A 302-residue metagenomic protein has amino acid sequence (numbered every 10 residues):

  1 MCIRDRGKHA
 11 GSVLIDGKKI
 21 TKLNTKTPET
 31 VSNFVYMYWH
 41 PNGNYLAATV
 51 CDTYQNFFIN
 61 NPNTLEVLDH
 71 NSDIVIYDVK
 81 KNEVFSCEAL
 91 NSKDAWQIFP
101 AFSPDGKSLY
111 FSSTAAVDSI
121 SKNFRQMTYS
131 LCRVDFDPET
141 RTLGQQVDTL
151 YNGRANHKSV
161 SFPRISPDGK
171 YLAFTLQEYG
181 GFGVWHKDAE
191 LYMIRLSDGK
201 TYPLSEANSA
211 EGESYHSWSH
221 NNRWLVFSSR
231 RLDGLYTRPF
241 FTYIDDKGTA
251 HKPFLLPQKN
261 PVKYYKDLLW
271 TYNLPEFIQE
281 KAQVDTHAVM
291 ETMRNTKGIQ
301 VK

Functional and structural regions predicted by a protein language model:
R4-K302: Sequence signature of WD/YWTD-type beta-propeller architectures
